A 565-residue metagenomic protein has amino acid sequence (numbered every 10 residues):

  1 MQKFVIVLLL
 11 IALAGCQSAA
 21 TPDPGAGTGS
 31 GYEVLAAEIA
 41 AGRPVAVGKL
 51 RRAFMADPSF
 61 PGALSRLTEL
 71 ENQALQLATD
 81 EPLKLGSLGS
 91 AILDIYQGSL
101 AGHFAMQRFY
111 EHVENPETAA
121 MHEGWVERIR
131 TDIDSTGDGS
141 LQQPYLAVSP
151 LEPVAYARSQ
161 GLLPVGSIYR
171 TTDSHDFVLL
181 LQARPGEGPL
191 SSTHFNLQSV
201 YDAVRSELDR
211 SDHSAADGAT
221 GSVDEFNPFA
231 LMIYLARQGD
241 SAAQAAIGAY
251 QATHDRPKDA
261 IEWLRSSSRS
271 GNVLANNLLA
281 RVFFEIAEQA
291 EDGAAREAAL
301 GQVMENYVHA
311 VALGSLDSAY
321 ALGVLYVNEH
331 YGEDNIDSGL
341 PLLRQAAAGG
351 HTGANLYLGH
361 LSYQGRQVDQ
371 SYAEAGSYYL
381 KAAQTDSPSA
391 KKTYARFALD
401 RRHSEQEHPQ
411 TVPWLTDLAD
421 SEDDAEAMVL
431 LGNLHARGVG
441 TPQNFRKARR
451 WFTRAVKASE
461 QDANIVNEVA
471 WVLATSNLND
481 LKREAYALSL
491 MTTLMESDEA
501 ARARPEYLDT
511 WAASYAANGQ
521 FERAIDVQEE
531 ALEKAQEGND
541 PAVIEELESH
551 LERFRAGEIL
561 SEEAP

Functional and structural regions predicted by a protein language model:
A20-D80, Y145-L235, E562: N-terminal alpha-helical interaction modules that lie
P44-V45, S59-L64, L75-D80, E114-H122 (+5 more regions): Alpha-helical linker/edge segments of TPR/alpha-solenoid repeat scaffolds and analogous pre-/post-domain helices
R52-P82, S90-A91, V324, A463-E506: Alpha-helical adaptor scaffolds
G98, R237-D240, S270-V273, I286 (+11 more regions): Short helix-capping/linker turns of helical repeat alpha-solenoids
E111-D132, L380, Q384, R450-T453 (+1 more regions): TPR/TPR-like (Sel1-like) alpha-helical repeat modules
S222-F226, H254-W263, E288-N306, G332-L342 (+5 more regions): Structural signature of tandem alpha-helical TPR/SEL1-like repeats, specifically the intra-repeat loop/turn
A246-H254, L278-A290, A319-N328, Y357-Q364 (+3 more regions): Hydrophobic face of amphipathic alpha-helices that form TPR/SEL1-like repeat modules and related alpha-solenoid
